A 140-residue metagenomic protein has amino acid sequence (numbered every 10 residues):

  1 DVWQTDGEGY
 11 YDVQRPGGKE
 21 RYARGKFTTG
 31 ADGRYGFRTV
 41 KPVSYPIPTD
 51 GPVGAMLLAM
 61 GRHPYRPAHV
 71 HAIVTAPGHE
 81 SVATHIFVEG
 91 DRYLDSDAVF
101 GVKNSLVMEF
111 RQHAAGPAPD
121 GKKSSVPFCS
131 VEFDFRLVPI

Functional and structural regions predicted by a protein language model:
D1-I140: Beta-strand-dominated extracellular/periplasmic modules and repeats in secreted or surface-exposed proteins
